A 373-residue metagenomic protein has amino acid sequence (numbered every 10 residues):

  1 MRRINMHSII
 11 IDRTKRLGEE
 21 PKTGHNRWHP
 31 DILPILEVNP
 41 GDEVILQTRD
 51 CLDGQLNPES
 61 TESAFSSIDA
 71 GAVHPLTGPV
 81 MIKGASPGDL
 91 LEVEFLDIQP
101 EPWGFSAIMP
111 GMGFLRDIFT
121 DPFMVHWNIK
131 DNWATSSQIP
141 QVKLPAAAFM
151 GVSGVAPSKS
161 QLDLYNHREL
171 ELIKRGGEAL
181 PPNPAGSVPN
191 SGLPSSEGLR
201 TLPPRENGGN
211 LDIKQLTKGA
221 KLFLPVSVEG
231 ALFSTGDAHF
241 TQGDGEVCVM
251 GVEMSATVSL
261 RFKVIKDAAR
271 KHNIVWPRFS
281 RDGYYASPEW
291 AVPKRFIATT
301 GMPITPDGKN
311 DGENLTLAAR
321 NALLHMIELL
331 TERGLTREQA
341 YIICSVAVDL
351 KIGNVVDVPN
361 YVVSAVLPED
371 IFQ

Functional and structural regions predicted by a protein language model:
R2-I68: N-terminal, Lys/Arg-enriched amphipathic/low-complexity engagement segments that precede the first folded domain
E19-H29, D69-T77, L199-N207: Short, structured beta-strand/loop micro-motifs enriched in basic residues and often containing a Trp
L46, L90-V93, L224: A generic structural signal for residues embedded in beta-strands
C51-E62, I98-I108, G230-F240, G353-V356: Short, Lys/Arg- and Gly-enriched loop/turn segments at beta-strand edges
D97-T217, F223: Intrinsically disordered, low-complexity linker/loop segments enriched in Gly/Pro and charged/polar residues
L164, A179-E313: Conserved mixed alpha/beta catalytic, RNA-binding, or beta-rich assembly cores of soluble enzyme, regulatory
A291-I343: Extended, compositionally biased non-globular segments
